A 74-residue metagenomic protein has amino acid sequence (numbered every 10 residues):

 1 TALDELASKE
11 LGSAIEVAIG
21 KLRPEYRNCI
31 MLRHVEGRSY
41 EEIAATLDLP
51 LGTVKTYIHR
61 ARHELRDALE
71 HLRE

Functional and structural regions predicted by a protein language model:
T1-G20: Acidic, proline/glycine-rich intrinsically disordered inter-domain spacer in sigma factors
I19, I58, R62: Short amphipathic alpha-helical/adjacent loop interface patches that line ligand and macromolecule-binding sites
P24, H34-V35, E74: Short, conserved catalytic or interaction motifs in soluble domains
R27, R62-E74: Short, Lys/Arg-enriched C-terminal cap helix and immediately downstream tail that follows
C29-R33: A short pre-motif secondary-structure segment
S39, D48-T53: Helix-turn-helix DNA-binding motif, specifically the short coil turn and the N-cap/start of the second
